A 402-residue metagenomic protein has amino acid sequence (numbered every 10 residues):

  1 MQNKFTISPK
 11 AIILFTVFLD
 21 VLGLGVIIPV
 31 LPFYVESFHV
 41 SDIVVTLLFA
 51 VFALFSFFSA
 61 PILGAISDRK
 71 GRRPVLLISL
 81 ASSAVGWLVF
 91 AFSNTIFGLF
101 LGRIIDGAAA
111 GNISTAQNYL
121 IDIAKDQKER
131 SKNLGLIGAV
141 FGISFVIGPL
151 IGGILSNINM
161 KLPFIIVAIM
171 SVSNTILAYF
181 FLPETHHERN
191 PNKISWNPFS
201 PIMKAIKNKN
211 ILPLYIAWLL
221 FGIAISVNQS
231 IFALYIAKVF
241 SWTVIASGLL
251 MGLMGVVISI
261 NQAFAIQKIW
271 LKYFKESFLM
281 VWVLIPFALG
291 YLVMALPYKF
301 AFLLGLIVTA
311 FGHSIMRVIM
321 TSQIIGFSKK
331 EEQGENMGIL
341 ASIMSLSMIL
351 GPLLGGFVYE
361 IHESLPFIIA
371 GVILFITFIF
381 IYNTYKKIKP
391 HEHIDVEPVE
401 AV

Functional and structural regions predicted by a protein language model:
Q2-I7, P183-Y215, P398-V402: Juxtamembrane intracellular "pre-TM" segments in multi-pass secondary transporters
P29-I43, S230-A246: Short amphipathic helix-loop junctions that connect adjacent transmembrane helices in Major Facilitator Superfamily/SLC
H39, G71, F92-G98, A109 (+1 more regions): Helix-breaking motifs and short loop linkers at transmembrane-helix boundaries and internal kinks in secondary membrane
L47-L63, G252-A263: Central cavity-lining transmembrane alpha-helices of secondary-active solute carriers, predominantly the Major
F57-N94: Conserved MFS/SLC helix-loop-helix module at the cytosolic interface between two early adjacent transmembrane helices
A60-G71, N261-K275, Y359: Helix-to-loop junctions at the C-terminal end of transmembrane segments in multipass secondary transporters
G102-I143: Cytoplasmic helix-loop-helix junction between adjacent transmembrane helices in 12-TM secondary transporters
K275-M320: C-terminal transmembrane helical hairpin of 12-TM major facilitator-type secondary transporters
